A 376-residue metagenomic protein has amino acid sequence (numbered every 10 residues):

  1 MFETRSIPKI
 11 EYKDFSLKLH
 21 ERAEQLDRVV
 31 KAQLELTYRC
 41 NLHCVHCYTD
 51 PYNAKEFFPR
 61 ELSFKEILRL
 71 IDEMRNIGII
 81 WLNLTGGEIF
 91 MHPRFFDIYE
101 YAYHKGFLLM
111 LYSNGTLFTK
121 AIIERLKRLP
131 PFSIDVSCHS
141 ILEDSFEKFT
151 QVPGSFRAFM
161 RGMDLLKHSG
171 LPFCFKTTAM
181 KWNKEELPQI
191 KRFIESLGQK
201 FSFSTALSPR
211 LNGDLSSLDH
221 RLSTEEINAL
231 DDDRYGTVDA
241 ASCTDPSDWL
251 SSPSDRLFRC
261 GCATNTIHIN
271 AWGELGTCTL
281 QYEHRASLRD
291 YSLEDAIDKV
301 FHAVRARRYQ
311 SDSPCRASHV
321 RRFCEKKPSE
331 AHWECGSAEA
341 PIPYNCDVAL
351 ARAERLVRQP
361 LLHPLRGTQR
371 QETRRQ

Functional and structural regions predicted by a protein language model:
M1, L108, K127-R128, F132 (+2 more regions): Radical SAM enzyme [4Fe-4S]-AdoMet core and its adjacent flexible, acidic and glycine-rich loops/tails across
F2-L19, A23, R28, E274 (+1 more regions): Flexible mid-to-C-terminal extensions adjoining Fe-S/redox cofactors in radical SAM and related proteins
F2-S133: Conserved alpha-helical substructure of the radical SAM core
R28, Y103, C260-G261, D312: Residue-level preference for beta-strand/loop junctions
V30, G78-I80, A263, T279 (+1 more regions): Exposed loop/turn and edge beta-strand positions of beta-sandwich/beta-sheet ligand-binding modules
E35-H43, A263, C315, R321-R322: Cysteine-centered iron-sulfur cluster-binding motifs in ferredoxin-type domains/subunits of redox enzymes
